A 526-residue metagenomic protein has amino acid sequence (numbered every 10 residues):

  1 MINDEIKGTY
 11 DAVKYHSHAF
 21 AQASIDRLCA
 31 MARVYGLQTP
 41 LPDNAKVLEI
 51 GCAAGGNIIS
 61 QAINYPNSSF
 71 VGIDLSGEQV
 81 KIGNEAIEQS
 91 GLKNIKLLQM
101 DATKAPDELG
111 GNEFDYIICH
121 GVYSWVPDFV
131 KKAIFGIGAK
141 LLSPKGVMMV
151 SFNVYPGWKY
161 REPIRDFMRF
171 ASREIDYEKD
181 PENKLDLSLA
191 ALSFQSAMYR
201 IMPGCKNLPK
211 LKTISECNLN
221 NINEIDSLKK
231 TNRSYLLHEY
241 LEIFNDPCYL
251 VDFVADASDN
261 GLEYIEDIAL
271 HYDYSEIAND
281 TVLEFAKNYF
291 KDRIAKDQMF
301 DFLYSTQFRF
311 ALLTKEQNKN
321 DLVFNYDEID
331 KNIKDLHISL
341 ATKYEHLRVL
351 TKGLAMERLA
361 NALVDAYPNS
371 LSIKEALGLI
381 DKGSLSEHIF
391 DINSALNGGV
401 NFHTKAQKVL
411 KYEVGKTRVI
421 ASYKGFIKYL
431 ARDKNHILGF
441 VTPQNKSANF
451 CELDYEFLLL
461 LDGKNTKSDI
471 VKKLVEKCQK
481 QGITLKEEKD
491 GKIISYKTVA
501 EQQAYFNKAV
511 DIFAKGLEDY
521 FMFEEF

Functional and structural regions predicted by a protein language model:
A12, F20-A45: Conserved alpha-helix/loop element of class I SAM-dependent methyltransferases that forms part of the SAM/SAH-binding
A54-P66: Conserved SAM-binding loop of SAM-dependent methyltransferases across substrates and taxa, primarily the Class I
S76: Conserved SAM/SAH-binding beta-strand->alpha-helix loop
G91-K104: Conserved SAM-binding strand-loop segment of SAM-dependent methyltransferases
D107-I117: A short acidic, Gly/Pro-enriched loop at the edge of an enzyme's catalytic core that lines a small-molecule cofactor
K132-P144: A short glycine-rich, Lys/Arg-flanked "PGG" loop and its adjoining helix->strand segment in the class I
V150-D176, S188, Q195, G204: Conserved class I S-adenosyl-L-methionine
S275-K315, R348-F526: Long, charge-rich, low-complexity alpha-helical segments
